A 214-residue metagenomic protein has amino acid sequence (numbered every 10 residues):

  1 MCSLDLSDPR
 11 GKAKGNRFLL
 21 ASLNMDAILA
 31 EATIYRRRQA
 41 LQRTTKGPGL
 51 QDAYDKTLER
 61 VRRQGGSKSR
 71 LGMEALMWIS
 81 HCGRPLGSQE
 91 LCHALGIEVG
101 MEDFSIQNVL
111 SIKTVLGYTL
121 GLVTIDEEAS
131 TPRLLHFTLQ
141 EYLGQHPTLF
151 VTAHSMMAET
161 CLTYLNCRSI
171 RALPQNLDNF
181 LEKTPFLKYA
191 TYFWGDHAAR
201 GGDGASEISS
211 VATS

Functional and structural regions predicted by a protein language model:
C2-G11: Short conserved motifs of the RecA-like P-loop NTPase core
K12-S214: Leucine/isoleucine-rich amphipathic helices and adjacent mixed helix/strand linkers that form non-membrane
